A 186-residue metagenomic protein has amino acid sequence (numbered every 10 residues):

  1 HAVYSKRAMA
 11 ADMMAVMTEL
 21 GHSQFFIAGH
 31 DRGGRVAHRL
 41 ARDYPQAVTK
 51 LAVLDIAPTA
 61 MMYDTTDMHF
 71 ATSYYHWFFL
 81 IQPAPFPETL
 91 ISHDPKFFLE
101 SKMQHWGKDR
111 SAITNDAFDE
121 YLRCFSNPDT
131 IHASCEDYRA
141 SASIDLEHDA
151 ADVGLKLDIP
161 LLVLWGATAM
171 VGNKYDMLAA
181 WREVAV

Functional and structural regions predicted by a protein language model:
A2-A28, R35-V186: Flexible "cap/lid" subdomain of the alpha/beta-hydrolase fold that forms the substrate-access gate
